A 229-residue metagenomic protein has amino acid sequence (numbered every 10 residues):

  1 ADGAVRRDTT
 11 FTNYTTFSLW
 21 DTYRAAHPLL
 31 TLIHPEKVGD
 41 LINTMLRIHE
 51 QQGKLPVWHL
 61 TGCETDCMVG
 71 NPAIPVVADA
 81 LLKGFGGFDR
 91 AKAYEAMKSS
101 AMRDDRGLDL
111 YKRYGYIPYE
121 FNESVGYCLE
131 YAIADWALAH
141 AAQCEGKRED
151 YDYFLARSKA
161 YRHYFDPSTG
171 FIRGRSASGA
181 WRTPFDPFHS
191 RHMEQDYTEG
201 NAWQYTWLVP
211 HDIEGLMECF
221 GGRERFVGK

Functional and structural regions predicted by a protein language model:
A1, H34, G39-N43, D89-R106 (+3 more regions): An acidic intrinsically disordered interaction segment
A1-T15, W58-E64, R106-Y127, C144-E145 (+3 more regions): Active-site-adjacent structural elements in folded domains
D2-L41, M45, H49-K54, W58 (+1 more regions): Internal mixed beta-strand/loop scaffold within catalytic domains of large alpha/beta enzymes
T15, D21-V38, A78-G84, W136-E145 (+1 more regions): Alpha-helical support elements that line or immediately flank enzyme active sites and cofactor-binding pockets
S18, Y131, A202, T206: Aromatic-acidic/polar surface patches that form glycan- and anion
D21-T22, P56-V57, A73, F188-M193 (+1 more regions): Short acidic (Asp/Glu) and glycine-rich catalytic loops that position anionic groups and cofactors
K37, T44, I48-P167, F171 (+1 more regions): Active-site cavity-forming subdomains of large catalytic enzyme subunits
E145-K229: Catalytic cores of carbohydrate-active enzymes
